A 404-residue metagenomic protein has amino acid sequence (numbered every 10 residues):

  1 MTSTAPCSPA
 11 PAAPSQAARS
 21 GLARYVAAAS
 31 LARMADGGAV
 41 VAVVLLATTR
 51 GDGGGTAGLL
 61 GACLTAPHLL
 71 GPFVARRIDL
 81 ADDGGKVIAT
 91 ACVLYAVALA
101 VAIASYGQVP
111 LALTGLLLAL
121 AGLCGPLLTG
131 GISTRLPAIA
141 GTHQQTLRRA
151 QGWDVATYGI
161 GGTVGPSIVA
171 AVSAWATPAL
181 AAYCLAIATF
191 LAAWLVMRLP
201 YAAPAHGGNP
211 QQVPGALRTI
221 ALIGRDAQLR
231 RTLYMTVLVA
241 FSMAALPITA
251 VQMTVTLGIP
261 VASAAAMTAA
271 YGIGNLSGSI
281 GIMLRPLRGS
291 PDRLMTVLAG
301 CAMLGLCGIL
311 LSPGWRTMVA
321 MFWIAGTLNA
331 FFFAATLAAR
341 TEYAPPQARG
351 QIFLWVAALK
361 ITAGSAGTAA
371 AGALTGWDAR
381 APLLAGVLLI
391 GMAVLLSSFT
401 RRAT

Functional and structural regions predicted by a protein language model:
P6-A23, L199-M235: Juxtamembrane intracellular "pre-TM" segments in multi-pass secondary transporters
R24-V40, L64-A75, A91-C92, L117-S173 (+3 more regions): Substrate-agnostic recognition of the 12-TM MFS/MFS-like secondary transporter fold
G38-A42, A176-Y183, I220-S279: A single, central transmembrane helix in multi-pass transporters
T48, V101-S105, A121, L195-V196 (+3 more regions): MFS-fold secondary transporters
D52-G61, L147, Q151, P260-T268 (+1 more regions): Juxtamembrane helix-start elements in MFS-like secondary transporters
L70-A81, G85-A91, T256-T404: C-terminal transmembrane bundle of multi-pass solute transporters/carriers
I103-L118, L310-M321: Helix-loop junctions at membrane interfaces in 12-TM secondary transporters
L111-L118, G122, R149-H206, A265 (+3 more regions): Hydrophobic alpha-helical transmembrane segments
